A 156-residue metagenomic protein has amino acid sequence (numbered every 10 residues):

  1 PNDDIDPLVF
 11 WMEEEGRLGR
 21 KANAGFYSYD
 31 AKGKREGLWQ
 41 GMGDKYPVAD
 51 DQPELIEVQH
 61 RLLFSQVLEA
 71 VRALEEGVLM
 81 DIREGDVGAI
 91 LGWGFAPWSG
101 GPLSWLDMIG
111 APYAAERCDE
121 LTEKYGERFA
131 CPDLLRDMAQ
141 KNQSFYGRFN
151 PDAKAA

Functional and structural regions predicted by a protein language model:
P1-A156: N-terminal glycine-rich phosphate-binding loop for ADP-containing cofactors
